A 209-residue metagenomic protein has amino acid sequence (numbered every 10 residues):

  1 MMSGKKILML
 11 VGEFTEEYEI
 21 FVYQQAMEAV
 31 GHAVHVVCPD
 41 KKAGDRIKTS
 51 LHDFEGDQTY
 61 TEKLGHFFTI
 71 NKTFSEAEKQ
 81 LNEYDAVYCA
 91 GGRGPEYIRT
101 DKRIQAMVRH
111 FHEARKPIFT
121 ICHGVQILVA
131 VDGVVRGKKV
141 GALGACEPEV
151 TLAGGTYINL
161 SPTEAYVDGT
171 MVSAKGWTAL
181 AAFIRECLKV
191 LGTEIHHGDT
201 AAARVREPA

Functional and structural regions predicted by a protein language model:
M1-A114, Q126-K139, E147-A209: Extended, subdomain-level signal for the structured scaffold at the beginning of enzyme domains
I121-G124: Short, thiol/selenol-centered motifs that function as redox-active sites or metal-ligating centers
